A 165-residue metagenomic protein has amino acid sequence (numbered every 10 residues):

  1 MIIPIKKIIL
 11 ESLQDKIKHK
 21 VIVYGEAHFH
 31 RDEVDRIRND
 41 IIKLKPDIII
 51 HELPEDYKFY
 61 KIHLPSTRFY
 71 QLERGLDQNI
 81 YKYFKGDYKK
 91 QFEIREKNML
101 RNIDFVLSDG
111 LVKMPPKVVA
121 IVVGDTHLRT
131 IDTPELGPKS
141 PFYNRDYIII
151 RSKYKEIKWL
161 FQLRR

Functional and structural regions predicted by a protein language model:
M1-R165: Compositional signal for N-terminal targeting/processing segments
